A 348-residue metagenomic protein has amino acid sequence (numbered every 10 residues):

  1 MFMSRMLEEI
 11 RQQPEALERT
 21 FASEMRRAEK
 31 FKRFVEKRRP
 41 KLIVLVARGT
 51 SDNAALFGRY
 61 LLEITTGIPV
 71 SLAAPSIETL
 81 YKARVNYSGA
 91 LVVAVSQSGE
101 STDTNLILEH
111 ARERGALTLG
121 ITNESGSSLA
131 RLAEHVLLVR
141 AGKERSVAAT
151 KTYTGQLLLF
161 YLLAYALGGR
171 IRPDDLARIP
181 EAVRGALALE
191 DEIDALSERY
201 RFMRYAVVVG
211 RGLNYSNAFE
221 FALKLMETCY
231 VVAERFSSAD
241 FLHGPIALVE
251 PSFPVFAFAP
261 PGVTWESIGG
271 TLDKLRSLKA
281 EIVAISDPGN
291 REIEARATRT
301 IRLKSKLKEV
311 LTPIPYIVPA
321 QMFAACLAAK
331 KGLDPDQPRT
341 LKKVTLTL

Functional and structural regions predicted by a protein language model:
F2-V44, H135-P254, T264, K331-L348: Active-site phosphate/pyrophosphate-binding segments
E29, E36-A182, R211, F258-K304 (+2 more regions): Glycine-rich phosphate-binding loops that contact phosphosugars or nucleotide phosphates
N53-G58, A218-E227, I317-M322: Conserved phosphate/anionic-ligand binding catalytic regions in large, soluble enzymes, centered on
S216-E220, A233-R235, G244-P245, T264-G270 (+3 more regions): Extended hydrophobic-aromatic, low-complexity segments
F253, T300-V310: Short, local alpha-helical segments
F253-P261, Y316-I317: Hydrophobic membrane-spanning alpha-helices of multi-pass integral membrane proteins
K306-L348: Peripheral docking tails and interdomain loops at the edges of cofactor- or intermediate-handling domains
